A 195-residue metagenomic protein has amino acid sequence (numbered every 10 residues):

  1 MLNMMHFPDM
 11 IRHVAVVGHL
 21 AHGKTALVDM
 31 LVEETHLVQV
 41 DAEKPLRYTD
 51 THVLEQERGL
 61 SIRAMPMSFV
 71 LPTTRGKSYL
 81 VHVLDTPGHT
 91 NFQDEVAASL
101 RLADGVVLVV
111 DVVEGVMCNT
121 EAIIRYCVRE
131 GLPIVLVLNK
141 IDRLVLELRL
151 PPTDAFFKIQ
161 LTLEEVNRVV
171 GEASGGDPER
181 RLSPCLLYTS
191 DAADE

Functional and structural regions predicted by a protein language model:
L2-V106, L148-P151, F157, L161 (+1 more regions): P-loop NTPase switch module centered on the Walker A-proximal segment
T90, A103-E121, D142-L146: Conserved Switch II/interswitch segment of TRAFAC-class P-loop GTPases
A103-G105, E130-I134, L186: Short glycine-/polar-rich loops that comprise or flank the Walker A/P-loop and associated switch/sensor motifs
I123, P133, I141-P184: Conserved phosphate-handling catalytic cores of large alpha/beta enzymes
Y188-E195: Conserved small/polar residues in nucleotide/adenosyl-binding loops
